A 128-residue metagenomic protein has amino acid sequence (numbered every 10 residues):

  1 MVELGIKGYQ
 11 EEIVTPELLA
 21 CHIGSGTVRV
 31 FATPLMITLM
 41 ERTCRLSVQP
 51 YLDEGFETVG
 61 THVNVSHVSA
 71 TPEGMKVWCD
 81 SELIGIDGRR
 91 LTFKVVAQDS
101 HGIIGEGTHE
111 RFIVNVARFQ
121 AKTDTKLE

Functional and structural regions predicted by a protein language model:
M1-A32: Catalytic strand-loop segment that frames the active site of acyl-thioester-processing enzymes
E3-Y9, H62, K76-W78, R90-T92 (+1 more regions): Intrinsic-disorder/low-complexity, polar/charged segments enriched in Ser/Thr/Lys/Arg/Asp/Glu/Gln
I13-T15, E110-V114: Short beta-strand edge segments in extracellular beta-sheet folds
L46-W78: Hydrophobic beta-strand-centered segment that forms part of the acyl-chain substrate-binding groove
V65-S100: Hydrophobic beta-sheet segments that form the core/acyl-binding groove of ACP/CoA-dependent acyl-chain-processing
V96, H109-E110: Residue-level structural signal for beta-strand termini and adjacent loop
G105, F112-E128: C-terminal output/interaction extensions
